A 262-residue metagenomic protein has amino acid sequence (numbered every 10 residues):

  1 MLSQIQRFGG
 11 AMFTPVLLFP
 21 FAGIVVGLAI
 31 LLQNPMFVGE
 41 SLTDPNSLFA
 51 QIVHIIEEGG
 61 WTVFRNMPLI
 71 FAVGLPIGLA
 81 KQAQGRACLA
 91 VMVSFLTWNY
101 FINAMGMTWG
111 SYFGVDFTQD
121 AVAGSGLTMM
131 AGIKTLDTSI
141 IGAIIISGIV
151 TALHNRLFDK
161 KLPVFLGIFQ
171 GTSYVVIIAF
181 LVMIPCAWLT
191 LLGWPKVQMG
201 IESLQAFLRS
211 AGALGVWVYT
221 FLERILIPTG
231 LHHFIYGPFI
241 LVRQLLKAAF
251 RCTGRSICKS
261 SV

Functional and structural regions predicted by a protein language model:
M1-G10, F158-I177, V197-V218: Hydrophobic, small-residue-rich membrane helices and short re-entrant helix-turn-helix hairpins that build
L2-P163, Q170: Early transmembrane hairpin of solute transport permeases
M12, T135-G142, V176, F180 (+3 more regions): Hydrophobic alpha-helical transmembrane segments
T14, L18-V26, V176-A187, L191: Hydrophobic alpha-helical transmembrane segments in multi-pass membrane proteins
F21-A50, M92-D120, L192-T220, R224-I225 (+1 more regions): Interfacial/capping segments of alpha-helical transmembrane domains
G132, L136, I184, W188-L191 (+1 more regions): Generic amphipathic alpha-helical segments used as scaffolds and interaction surfaces in large, multi-domain proteins
G148-F165, L181, L189-I201, H233-G237: Juxtamembrane interface elements at the cytosolic ends of transmembrane helices in multi-pass membrane proteins
K259-V262: Short, intrinsically disordered, charge-balanced linker/junction segments flanking boundaries in proteins
